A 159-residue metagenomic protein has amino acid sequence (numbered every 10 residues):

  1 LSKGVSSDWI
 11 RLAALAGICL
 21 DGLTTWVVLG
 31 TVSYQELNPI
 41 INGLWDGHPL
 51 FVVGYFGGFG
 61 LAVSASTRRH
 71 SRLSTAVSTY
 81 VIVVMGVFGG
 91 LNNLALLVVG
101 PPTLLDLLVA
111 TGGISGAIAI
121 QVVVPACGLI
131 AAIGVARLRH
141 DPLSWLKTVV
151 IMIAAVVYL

Functional and structural regions predicted by a protein language model:
S2-L159: Hydrophobic alpha-helical segments at protein termini of multi-pass membrane proteins
